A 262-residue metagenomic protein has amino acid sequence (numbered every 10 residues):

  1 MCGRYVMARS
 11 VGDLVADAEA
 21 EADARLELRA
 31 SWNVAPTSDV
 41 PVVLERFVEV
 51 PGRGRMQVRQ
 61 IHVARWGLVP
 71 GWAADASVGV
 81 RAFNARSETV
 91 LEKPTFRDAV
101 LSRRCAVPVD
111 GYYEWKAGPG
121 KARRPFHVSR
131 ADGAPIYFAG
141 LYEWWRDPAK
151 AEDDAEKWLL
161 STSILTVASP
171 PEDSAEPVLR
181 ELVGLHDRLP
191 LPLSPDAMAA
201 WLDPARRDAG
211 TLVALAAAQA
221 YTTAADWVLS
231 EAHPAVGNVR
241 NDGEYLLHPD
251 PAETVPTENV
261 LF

Functional and structural regions predicted by a protein language model:
M1-F262: Short linear sequence motif anchored by a di-proline
